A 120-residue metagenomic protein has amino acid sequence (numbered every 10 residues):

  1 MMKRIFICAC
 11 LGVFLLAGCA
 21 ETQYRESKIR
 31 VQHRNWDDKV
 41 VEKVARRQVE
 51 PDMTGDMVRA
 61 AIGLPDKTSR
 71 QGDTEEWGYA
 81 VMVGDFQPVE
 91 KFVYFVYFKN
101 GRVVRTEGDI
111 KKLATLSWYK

Functional and structural regions predicted by a protein language model:
M1-A9: Bacterial N-terminal signal peptides that target proteins for export
L16-G18: C-terminal motif of bacterial Sec signal peptides marking the signal peptidase cleavage site
A20-K120: Residues within mature, well-folded domains
